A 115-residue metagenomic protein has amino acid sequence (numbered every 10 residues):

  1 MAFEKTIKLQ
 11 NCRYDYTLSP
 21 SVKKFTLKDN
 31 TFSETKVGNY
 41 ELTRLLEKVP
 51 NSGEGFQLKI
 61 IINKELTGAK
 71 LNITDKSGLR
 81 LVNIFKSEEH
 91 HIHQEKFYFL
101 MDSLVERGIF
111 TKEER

Functional and structural regions predicted by a protein language model:
M1-F3, P20-K24, V37, E47-S52 (+2 more regions): Hydrophobic transmembrane alpha-helix bundles
M1-N30: Terminal, regulation- and interaction-focused segments at domain boundaries
F3, F25, F32, F56 (+3 more regions): Phenylalanine-focused residue identity feature
T6-Q10, T43, E54, R80-S87: A near-ubiquitous, low-amplitude feature marking generic local secondary-structure context
Y14-Y16, Y40, Y98: Sequence-level detector for tyrosine residue identity
S21-G68: Ser/Thr-rich, low-complexity intrinsically disordered terminal regions
I61-R115: C-terminal basic regulatory modules in eukaryotic proteins
